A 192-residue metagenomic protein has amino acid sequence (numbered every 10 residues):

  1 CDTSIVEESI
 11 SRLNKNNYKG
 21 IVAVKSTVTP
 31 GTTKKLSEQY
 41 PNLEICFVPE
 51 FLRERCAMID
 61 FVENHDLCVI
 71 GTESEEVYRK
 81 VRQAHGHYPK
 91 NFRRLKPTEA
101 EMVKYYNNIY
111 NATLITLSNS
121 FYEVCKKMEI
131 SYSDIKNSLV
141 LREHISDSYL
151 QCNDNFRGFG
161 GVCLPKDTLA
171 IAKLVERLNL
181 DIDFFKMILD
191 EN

Functional and structural regions predicted by a protein language model:
C1-C56: Rossmann-like NAD(P)(H) cofactor-binding subdomain of soluble oxidoreductases
G31, R79, K166: Residues that form or flank phosphate/diphosphate-binding pockets in enzymes that use nucleotide phosphates
K35-V48, R53-S148, L174-D181: Internal alpha-helical scaffold of NAD(P)-dependent oxidoreductase catalytic cores
N155-F159: A short glycine/serine-rich beta->alpha loop
K173-R177, F184-N192: ATP-dependent carboxylate/acyl-activation modules
